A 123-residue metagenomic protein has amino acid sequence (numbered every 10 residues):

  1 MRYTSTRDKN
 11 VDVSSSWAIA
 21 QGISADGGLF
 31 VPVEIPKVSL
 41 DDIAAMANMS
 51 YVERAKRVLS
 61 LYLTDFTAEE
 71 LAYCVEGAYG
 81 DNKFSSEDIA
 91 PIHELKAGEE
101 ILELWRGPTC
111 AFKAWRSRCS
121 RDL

Functional and structural regions predicted by a protein language model:
M1-L123: PLP-dependent amino-acid enzyme catalytic core
